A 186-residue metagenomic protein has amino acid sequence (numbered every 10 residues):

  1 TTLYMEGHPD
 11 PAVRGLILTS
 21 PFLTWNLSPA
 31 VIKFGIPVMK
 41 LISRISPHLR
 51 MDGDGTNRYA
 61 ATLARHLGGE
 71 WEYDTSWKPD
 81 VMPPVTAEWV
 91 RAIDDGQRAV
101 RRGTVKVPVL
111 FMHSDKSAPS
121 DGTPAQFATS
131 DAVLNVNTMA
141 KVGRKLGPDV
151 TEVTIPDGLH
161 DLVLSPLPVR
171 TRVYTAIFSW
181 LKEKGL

Functional and structural regions predicted by a protein language model:
L3-V85: Alpha/beta-hydrolase-fold enzymes
P9-P11, R102-K106, K145-G147: Short, conserved loop/helix-junction motifs that constitute active-site signature segments in enzyme catalytic cores
L16, V109-F111, E152-T154: Conserved beta-strand scaffold positions in the cores of enzyme catalytic domains, especially in NTP/NDP-utilizing
S20, H113-D115: Short beta-strand/turn micro-motifs composed of small residues that flank or help shape donor/cofactor-binding pockets
V81-R102: Active-site nucleophile elbow and catalytic-triad environment of alpha/beta-hydrolase enzymes
V105, F111-H113, F127: Short beta-strand/loop motif that positions the catalytic acidic residue of the alpha/beta-hydrolase fold
A118-T154: Conserved loop-alpha-helix segment in the C-terminal half of the alpha/beta-hydrolase fold that carries the catalytic
L146-L186: Catalytic active-site module of serine/aspartate enzymes centered on a nucleophile-bearing elbow/loop
